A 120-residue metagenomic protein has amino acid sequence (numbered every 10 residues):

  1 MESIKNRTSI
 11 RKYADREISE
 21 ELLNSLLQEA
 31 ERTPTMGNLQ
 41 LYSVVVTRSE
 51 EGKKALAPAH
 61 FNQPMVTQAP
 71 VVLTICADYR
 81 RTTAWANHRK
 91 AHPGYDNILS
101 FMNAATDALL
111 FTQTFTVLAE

Functional and structural regions predicted by a protein language model:
M1-E120: Acidic, surface-exposed loops and disordered segments
